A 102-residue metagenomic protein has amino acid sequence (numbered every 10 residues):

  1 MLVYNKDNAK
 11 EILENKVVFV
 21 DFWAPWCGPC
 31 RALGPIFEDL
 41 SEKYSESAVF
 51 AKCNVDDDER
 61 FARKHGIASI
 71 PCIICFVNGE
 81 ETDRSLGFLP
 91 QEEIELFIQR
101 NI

Functional and structural regions predicted by a protein language model:
M1-E11: N-terminal "domain-start" segment that seeds a small globular fold
V3-Y4, F22, F37-S41, S45-R60: Thiol-based oxidoreductase modules, predominantly thioredoxin-like and allied folds used for disulfide exchange
A9, F22-W23, F50, F76: Conserved hydrophobic/aromatic "anchor" residues that stabilize well-ordered secondary structure elements
L13-W23: Short active-site neighborhood of thiol/selenol oxidoreductases, capturing the structured segment around
F22-I36: Conserved redox-active cysteine motifs that mediate thiol-disulfide chemistry, especially di-cysteine Cys-X(1-2)-Cys
E59, H65-I74: Structural micro-motif
C75-I102: Non-catalytic, surface beta->alpha helical segment in thiol-disulfide oxidoreductase systems
